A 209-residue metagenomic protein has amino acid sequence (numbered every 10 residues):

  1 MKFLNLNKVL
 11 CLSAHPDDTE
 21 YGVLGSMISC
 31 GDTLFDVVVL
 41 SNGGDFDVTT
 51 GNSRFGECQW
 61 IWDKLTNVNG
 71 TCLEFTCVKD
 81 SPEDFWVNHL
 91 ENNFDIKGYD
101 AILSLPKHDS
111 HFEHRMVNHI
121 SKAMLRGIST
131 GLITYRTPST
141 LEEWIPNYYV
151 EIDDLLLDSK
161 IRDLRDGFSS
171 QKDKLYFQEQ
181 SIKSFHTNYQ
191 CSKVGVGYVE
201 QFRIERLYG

Functional and structural regions predicted by a protein language model:
M1-K2, E57, I61-V68, K97 (+2 more regions): The feature marks non-catalytic terminal segments
M1-T134, Q190-V194, F202: Active-site beta-strand->loop->alpha-helix modules in alpha/beta enzyme cores, enriched in Gly/His/Asp(Glu)
